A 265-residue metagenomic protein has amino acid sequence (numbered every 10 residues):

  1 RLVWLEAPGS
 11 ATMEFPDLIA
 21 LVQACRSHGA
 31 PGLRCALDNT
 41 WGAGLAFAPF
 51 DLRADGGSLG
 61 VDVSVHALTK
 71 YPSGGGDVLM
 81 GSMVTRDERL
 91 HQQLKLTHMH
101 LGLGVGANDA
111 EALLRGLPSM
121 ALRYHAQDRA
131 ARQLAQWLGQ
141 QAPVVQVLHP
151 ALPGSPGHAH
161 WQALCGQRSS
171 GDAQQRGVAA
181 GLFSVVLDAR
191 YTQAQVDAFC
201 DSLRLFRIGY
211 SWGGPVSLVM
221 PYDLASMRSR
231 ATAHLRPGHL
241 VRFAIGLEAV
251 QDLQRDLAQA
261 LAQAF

Functional and structural regions predicted by a protein language model:
R1, G9, L18, H28 (+4 more regions): PLP-dependent enzyme catalytic core of the Aspartate aminotransferase-like
R1-Q140, L148: Conserved PLP-enzyme active-site core in the AAT-like
L45, S155-G157, D252: Flexible loop/turn segments at secondary-structure boundaries
T69-D77, I208-M220: FAD-binding core of FAD-dependent oxidoreductases, characterized by glycine-rich FAD pyrophosphate-binding loops
G74, A107-D109, Q174-V178, A233-P237: Short, flexible turn/loop "capping" segments at secondary-structure junctions
L113-L122, A180-A189, V241-G246: Short, well-ordered beta-strand elements within core beta-sheets of diverse protein domains
R132-R204, I208-P215, L224-A233: Conserved small-domain helix->loop->beta segment predominantly found in fold-type I
